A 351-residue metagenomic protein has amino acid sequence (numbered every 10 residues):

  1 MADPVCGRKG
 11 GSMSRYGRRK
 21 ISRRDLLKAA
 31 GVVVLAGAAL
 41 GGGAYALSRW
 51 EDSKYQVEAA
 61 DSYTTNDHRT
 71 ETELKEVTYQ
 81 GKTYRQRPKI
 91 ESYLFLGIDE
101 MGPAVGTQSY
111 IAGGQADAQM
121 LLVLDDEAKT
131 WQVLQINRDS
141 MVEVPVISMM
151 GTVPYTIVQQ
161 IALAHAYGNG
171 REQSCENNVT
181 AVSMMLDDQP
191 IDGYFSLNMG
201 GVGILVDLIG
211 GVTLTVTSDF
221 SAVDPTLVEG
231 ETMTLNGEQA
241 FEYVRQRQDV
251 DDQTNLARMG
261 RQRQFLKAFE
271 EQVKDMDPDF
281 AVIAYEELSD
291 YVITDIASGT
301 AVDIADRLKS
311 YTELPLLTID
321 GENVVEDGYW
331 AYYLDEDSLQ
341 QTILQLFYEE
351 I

Functional and structural regions predicted by a protein language model:
A2-I21, V32-A39: Secretory targeting signals
S14-Y16, A44-I351: Non-catalytic, solvent-exposed segments at the cell envelope interface
R23-L27: N-terminal export leaders
K28, G37-R49: Short hydrophobic alpha-helical membrane-anchoring segments
